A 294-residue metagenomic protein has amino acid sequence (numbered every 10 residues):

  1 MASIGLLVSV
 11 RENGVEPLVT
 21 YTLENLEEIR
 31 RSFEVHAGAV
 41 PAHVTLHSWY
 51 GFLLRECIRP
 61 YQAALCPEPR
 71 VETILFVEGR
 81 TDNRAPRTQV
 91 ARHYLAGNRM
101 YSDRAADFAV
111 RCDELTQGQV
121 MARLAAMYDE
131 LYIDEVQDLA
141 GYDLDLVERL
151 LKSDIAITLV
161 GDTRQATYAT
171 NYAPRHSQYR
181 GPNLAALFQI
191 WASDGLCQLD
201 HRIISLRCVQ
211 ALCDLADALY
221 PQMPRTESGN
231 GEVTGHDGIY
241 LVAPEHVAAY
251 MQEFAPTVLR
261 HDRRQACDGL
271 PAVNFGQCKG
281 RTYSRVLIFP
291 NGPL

Functional and structural regions predicted by a protein language model:
M1-R59: P-loop NTPase Walker
M1-S9, N13, L23-E24, E28 (+4 more regions): Conserved helicase motor core of SF1/SF2 NTP-dependent helicases
L18, V44-L46, L199-H201, V258 (+1 more regions): Conserved beta-strand scaffold positions in the cores of enzyme catalytic domains, especially in NTP/NDP-utilizing
F33, R59-P60, C112, A216-L219: Alpha-helix boundary/capping residues
V35-A37, A63, R175-Y179: Short, hinge-like loop/turn segments at secondary-structure boundaries
H47-G51, A122, Q210: Non-catalytic, well-ordered alpha-helical scaffold segments
E56-P67, G292-L294: Short, solvent-exposed beta-strand-terminating loops
Q62-Y132, G141-L146: Accessory N-terminal region flanking or inserted into the helicase ATPase core in nucleic-acid motor proteins
